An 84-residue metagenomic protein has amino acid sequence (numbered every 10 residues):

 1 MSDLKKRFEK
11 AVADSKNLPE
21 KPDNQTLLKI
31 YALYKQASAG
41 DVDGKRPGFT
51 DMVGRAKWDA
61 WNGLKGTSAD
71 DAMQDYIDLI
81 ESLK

Functional and structural regions predicted by a protein language model:
M1-K84: A charge-rich, low-complexity, intrinsically flexible signal that marks solvent-exposed coils, linkers, repeats
